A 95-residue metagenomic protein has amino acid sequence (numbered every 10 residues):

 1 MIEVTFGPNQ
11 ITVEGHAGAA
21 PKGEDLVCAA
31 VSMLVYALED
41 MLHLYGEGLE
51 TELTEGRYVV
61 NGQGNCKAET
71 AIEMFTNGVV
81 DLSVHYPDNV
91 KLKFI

Functional and structural regions predicted by a protein language model:
M1-L26, Y36-I95: N-terminal intrinsically disordered, cationic/polar leader segments that include organellar targeting peptides
V27-V31: Short, conserved glycine- and acidic-residue-centered signature motifs in active-site or ligand-binding loops
